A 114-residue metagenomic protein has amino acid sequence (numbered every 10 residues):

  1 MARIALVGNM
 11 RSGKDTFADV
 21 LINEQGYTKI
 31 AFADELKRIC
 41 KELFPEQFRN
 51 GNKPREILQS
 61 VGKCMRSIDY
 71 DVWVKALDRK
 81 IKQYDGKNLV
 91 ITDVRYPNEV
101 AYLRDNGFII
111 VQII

Functional and structural regions predicted by a protein language model:
M1-I4: Extreme N-terminal starter segment of soluble prokaryotic enzymes
N9: P-loop (Walker A) phosphate-binding loop of NTP-binding proteins
K14: Conserved lysine of the Walker
F17: Hydrophobic positions on the alpha1 helix immediately C-terminal to the Walker A/P-loop
V20: Active-site signature of alpha/beta-hydrolase-fold catalytic machinery across serine- and Asp/Cys-nucleophile hydrolases
E24, T28, L77-I114: ATP-dependent NMP and nucleoside kinases share a basic, alpha-helical "lid"
T28, F32-N88: ATP-dependent small-molecule kinase phosphotransfer cores that center on conserved nucleotide phosphate-binding segments
